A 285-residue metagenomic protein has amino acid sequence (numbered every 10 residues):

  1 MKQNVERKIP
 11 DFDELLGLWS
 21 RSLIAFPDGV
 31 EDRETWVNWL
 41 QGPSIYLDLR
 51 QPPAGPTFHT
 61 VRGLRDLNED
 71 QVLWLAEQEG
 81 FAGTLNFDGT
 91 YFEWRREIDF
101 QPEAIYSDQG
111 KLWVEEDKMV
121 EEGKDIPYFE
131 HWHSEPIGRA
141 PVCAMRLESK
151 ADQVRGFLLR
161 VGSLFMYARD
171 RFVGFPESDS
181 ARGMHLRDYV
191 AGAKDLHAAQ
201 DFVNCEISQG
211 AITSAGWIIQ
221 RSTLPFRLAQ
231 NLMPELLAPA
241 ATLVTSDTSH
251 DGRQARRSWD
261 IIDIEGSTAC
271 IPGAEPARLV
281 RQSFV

Functional and structural regions predicted by a protein language model:
M1-G80, F92-V285: Lipid interaction determinants
G83: Phosphoinositide-binding peripheral membrane targeting modules
N86-F92: A short, structured loop/turn motif at beta-sheet edges
